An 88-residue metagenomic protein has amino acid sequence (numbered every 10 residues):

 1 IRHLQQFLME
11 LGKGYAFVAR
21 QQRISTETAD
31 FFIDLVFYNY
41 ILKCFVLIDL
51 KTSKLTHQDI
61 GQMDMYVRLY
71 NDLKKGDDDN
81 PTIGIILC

Functional and structural regions predicted by a protein language model:
I1-C88: Charged, terminal alpha-helix-loop-beta segments that serve as non-catalytic nucleic-acid engagement and/or assembly
